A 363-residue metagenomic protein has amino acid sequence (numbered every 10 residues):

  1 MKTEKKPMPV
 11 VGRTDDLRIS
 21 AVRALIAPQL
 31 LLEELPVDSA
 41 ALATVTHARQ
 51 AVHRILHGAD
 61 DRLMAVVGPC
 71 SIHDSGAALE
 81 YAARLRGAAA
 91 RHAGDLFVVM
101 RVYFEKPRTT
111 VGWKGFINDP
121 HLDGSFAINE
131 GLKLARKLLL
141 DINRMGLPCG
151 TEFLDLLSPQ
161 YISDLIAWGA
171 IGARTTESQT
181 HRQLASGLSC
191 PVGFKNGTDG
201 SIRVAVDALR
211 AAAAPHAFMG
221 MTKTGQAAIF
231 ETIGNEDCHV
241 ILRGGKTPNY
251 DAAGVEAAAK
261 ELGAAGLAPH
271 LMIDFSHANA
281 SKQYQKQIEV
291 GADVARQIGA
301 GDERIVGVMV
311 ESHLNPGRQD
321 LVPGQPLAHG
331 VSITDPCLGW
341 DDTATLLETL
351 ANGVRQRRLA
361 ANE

Functional and structural regions predicted by a protein language model:
K2, P9-D15, A82, D95-Y250 (+9 more regions): Active-site-facing alpha/beta catalytic cores
D15-A59: N- or domain-start disorder-to-order transition segments that initiate the globular core
A27-P36, T232-G244, L327: Gly-rich Lys/Arg/Thr-decorated short loops/hinges at beta-loop-alpha junctions or inter-strand turns that position
L56-A59, R86-A93, K137-G146, E231-T232 (+1 more regions): Acidic (Asp/Glu)-rich catalytic clusters
M64-A77, D335: Conserved phosphate/anionic-ligand binding catalytic regions in large, soluble enzymes, centered on
G68, I273, G339: Conserved, mostly hydrophobic/aromatic
H239-G245, N249, A257-M272: A contiguous, surface-oriented mixed alpha/beta subdomain in the mid-to-C-terminal portion of proteins that forms
H313-L359: Internal helix-turn-beta structural module
